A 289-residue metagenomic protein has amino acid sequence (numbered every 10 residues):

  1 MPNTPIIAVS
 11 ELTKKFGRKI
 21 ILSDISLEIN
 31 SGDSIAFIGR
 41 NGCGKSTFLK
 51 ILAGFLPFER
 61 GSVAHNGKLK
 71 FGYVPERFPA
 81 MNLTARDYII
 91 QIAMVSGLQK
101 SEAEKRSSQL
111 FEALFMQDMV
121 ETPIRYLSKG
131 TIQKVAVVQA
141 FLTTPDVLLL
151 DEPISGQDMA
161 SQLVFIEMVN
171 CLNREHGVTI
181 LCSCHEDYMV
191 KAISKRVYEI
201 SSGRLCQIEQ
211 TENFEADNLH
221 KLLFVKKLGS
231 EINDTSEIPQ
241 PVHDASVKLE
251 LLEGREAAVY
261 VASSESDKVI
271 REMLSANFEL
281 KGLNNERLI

Functional and structural regions predicted by a protein language model:
I7, L22-D24: Conserved structural motif at the start of ABC-family nucleotide-binding domains
I38-R40: The feature captures the beta-strand-to-loop junction immediately N-terminal to the Walker
A53: Helix-to-loop junction immediately C-terminal to a conserved catalytic motif
I90, M94, E102-M119: Conserved ABC ATPase "signature" region
V137: Hydrophobic anchor residue at the start of the ABC signature
L148-E152: Catalytic Walker B motif of ABC-type/P-loop ATPase nucleotide-binding domains
S183-H185: H-loop/switch region of ABC-family ATPase nucleotide-binding domains
